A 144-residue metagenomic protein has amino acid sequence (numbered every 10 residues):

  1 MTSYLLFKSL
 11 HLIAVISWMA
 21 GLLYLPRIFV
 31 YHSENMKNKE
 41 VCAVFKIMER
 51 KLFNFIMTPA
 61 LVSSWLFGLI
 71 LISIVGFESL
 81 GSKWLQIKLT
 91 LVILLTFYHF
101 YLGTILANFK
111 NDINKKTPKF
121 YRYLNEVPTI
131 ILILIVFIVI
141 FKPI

Functional and structural regions predicted by a protein language model:
M1-I144: Polytopic transmembrane helical bundles with strong interfacial aromatic enrichment
